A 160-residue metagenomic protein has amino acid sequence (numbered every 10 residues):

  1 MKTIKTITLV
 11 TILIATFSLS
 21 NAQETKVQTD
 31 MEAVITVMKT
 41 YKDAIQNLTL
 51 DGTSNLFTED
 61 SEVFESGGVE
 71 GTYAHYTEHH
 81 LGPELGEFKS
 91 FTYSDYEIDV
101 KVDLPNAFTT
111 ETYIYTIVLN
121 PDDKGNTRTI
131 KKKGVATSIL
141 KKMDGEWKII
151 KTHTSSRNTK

Functional and structural regions predicted by a protein language model:
M1-V27: Bacterial Sec-dependent N-terminal signal peptides
S20-D51, N55-E59: Short, low-complexity N-terminal intrinsically disordered segments enriched in polar/charged residues
T29, L50-D103, R128: A solvent-exposed, acidic/Ser-Thr-rich amphipathic alpha-helical stretch
Q46, Y115-P121, L140: Beta-strand elements of well-folded, non-transmembrane domains
L81, D95-V100, Y113-Y115, V135-K141 (+1 more regions): Hydrophobic/aromatic beta-strand elements that line small-molecule binding cavities or substrate pockets in beta-rich
P105-L119: A short hydrophobic beta-strand element
D123-N126: Extracellular loop and loop/strand-boundary signature of outer-membrane beta-barrel proteins
K132-K160: Short beta-strand edge/turn micro-motifs at domain boundaries
